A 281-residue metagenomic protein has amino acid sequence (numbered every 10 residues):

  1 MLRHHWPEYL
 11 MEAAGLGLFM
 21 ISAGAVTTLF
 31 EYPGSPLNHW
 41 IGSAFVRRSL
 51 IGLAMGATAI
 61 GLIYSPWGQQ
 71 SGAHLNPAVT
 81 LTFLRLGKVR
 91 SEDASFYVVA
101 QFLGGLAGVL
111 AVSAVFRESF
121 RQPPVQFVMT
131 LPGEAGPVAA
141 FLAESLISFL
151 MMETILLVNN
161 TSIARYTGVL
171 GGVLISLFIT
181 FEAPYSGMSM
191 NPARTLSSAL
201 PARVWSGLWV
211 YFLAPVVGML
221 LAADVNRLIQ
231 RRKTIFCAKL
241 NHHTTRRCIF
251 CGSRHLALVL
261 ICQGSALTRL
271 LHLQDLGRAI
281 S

Functional and structural regions predicted by a protein language model:
M1-S281: Membrane-interface helix-loop junctions and terminal tails of multi-pass membrane proteins
